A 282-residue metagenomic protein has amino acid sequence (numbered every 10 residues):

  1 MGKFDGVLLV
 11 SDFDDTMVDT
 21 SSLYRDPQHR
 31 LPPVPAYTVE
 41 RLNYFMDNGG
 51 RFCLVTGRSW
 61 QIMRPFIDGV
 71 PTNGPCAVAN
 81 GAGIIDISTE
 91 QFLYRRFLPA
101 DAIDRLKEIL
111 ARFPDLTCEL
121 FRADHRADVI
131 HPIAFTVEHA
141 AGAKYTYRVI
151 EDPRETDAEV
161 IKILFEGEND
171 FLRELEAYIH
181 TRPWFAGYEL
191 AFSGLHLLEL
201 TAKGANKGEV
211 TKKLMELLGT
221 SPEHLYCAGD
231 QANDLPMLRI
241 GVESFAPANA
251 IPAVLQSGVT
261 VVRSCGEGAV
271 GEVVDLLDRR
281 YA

Functional and structural regions predicted by a protein language model:
F4-L8, V34-P35, E199-A282: Mg2+-dependent phosphoryl-transfer enzymes with acidic/Ser/Thr/Gly-rich catalytic loops
G6-Q28, L238: Asp-based phosphoryl-transfer active-site loop
F13, G81, G229-Q231: Active-site metal-binding loops of divalent metal-dependent hydrolases
Q28-G50, R95-I103, A143-Y147, A202-E216 (+1 more regions): Short, acidic loop-to-helix structural element flanking the phosphoryl-transfer center in phosphate-processing enzymes
V34-T136: Active-site phosphate-binding/coordination module
D47-C53, N73-G74, K162, E223-H224 (+2 more regions): Short active-site oxyanion
V70-T72, N80, S88, A186 (+2 more regions): Short, structured coil segments at secondary-structure junctions
D115-A228, A232-I240, N249: Conserved acidic, metal-coordinating active-site core of Asp-based, Mg2+-dependent phosphoryl-transfer enzymes
